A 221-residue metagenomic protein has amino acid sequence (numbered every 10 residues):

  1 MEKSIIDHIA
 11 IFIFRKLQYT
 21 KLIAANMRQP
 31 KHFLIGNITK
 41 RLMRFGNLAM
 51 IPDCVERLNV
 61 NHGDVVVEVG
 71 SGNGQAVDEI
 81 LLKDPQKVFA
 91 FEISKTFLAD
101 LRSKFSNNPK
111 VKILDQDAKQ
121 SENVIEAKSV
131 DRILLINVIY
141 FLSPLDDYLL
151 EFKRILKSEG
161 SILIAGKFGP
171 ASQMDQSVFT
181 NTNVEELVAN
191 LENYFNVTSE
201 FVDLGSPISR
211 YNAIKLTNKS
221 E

Functional and structural regions predicted by a protein language model:
I35-P52: Conserved SAM-binding loop and adjacent beta-strand
V67-E68, G72-S121: Class I SAM-dependent methyltransferase SAM/SAH-binding core
N123-I133: A short acidic, Gly/Pro-enriched loop at the edge of an enzyme's catalytic core that lines a small-molecule cofactor
R132-L145: A short SAM/SAH-binding and catalytic strip from SAM-dependent methyltransferases
D146-S158: A short glycine-rich, Lys/Arg-flanked "PGG" loop and its adjoining helix->strand segment in the class I
E159-K167: Conserved beta-strand signature within the Rossmann-like core of class I S-adenosyl-L-methionine
Q176-F195: Conserved Class I S-adenosyl-L-methionine
D203-E221: Core SAM-dependent methyltransferase catalytic element
